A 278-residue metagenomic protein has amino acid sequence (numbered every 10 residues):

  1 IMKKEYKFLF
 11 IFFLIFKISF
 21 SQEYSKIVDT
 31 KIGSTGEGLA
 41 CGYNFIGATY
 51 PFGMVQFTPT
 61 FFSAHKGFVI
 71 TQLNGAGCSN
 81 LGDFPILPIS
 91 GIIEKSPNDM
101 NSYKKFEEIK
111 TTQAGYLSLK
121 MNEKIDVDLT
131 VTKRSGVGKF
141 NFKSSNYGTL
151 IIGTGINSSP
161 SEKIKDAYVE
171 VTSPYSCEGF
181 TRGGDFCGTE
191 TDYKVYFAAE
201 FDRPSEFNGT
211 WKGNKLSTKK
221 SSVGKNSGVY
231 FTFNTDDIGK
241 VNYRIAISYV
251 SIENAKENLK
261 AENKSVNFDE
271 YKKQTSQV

Functional and structural regions predicted by a protein language model:
I1-Q22: Bacterial Sec-dependent N-terminal signal peptides
Q22-V278: Accessory carbohydrate-recognition regions in carbohydrate-active enzymes
